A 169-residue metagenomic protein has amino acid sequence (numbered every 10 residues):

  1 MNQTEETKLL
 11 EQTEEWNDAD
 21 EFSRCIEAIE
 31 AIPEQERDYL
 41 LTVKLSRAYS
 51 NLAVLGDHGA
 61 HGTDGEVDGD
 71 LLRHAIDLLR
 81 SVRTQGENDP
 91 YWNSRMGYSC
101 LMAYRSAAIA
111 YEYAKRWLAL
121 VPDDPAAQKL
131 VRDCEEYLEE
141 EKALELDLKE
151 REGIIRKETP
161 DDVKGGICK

Functional and structural regions predicted by a protein language model:
M1, A126-K169: Terminal, low-structured helical/coil segments at or just beyond the last alpha-helical repeat
M1-T4, D20-Q35, C168: Long, contiguous interaction/recruitment modules in multidomain scaffold/adaptor proteins
N2-E14, R37-H61, E87-M102, Q128-E136 (+1 more regions): Amphipathic alpha-helical repeat scaffolds of TPR domains
T4, D20, L40, E66-H74 (+3 more regions): Residues within HEAT/ARM-like alpha-solenoid scaffolds
T13-A19, N51-L72, C100-A110, A143-K149: Short coil/turn connectors between adjacent alpha-helices in alpha-solenoid helical repeat scaffolds
E27, D70-R73, D77, E112 (+1 more regions): Primarily a tetratricopeptide repeat
A31-I32, S81-V82, R116-W117: Canonical positions in the second alpha-helix
E34-Q35, Q85, L120: Structural marker of alpha-solenoid helical repeat scaffolds
